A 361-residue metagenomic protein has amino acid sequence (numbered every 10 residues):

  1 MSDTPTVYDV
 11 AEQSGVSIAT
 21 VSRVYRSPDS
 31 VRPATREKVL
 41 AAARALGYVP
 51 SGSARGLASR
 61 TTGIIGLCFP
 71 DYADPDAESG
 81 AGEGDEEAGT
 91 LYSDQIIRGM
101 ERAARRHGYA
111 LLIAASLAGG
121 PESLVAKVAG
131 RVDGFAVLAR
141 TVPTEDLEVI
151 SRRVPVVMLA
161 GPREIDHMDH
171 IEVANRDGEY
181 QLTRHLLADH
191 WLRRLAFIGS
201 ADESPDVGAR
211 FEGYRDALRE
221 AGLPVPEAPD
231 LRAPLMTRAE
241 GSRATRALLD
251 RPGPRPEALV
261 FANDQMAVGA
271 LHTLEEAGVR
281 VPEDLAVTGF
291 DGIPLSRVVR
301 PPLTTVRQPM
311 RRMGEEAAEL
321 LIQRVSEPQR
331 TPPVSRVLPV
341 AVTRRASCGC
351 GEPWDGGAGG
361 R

Functional and structural regions predicted by a protein language model:
M1-I64, C68, R344, E352-R361: N-terminal helix-turn-helix DNA-binding module of bacterial transcription factors
Q13, A45, G99-Y109, S151-M158 (+1 more regions): Bacterial carbohydrate/catabolite-sensing allosteric modules
S17, G63, D133, L192-R194 (+1 more regions): Short acidic/polar active-site loop segments enriched in Thr and Asp
V49-S123: Amphipathic helical "hinge" segments at domain boundaries
S116-G120, L138-P143, Q265: Short beta->alpha connector loops
G120-L124, E145-D146, E240, A244: Short acidic active-site motifs
V137-L147, G161-H167: Acidic, Gly/Pro-rich loop/turn segments at junctions of secondary structure
